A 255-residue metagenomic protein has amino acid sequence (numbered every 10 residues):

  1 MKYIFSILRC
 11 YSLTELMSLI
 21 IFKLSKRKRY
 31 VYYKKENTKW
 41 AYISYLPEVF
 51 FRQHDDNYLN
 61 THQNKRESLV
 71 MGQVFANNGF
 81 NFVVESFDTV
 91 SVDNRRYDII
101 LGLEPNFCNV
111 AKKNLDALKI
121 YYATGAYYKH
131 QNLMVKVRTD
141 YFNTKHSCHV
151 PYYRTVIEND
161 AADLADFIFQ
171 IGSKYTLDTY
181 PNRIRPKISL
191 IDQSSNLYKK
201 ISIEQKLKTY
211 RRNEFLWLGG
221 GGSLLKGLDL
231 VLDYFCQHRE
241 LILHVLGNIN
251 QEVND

Functional and structural regions predicted by a protein language model:
M1-L115: N-terminal pre-catalytic "stem/leader" segment of glycosyltransferase-like enzymes
N106-F107, S173-L177, N250-Q251: Alpha-helix capping/helix-boundary segments
V110-D116, A161-L164, N182-I184, K208-Y210 (+1 more regions): Short, conserved loop/helix-junction motifs that constitute active-site signature segments in enzyme catalytic cores
Y122-T124, I171, I191, L246: Generic beta-sheet signal
A123-Y153: Acceptor-binding helix/loop patch of EC 2.4 sugar-transfer enzymes, predominantly nucleotide-sugar-dependent
P151-I188, L197-Y198: A short, active-site helix/loop in glycosyltransferases that binds the activated sugar's phosphate group
Y198-K226, L232-H238, L243-H244: Conserved donor-binding/catalytic core segment of Leloir-type glycosyltransferases
L241-D255: Nucleotide-activated donor-binding/catalytic signature segment of Leloir-type glycosyltransferases, i.e., the conserved
